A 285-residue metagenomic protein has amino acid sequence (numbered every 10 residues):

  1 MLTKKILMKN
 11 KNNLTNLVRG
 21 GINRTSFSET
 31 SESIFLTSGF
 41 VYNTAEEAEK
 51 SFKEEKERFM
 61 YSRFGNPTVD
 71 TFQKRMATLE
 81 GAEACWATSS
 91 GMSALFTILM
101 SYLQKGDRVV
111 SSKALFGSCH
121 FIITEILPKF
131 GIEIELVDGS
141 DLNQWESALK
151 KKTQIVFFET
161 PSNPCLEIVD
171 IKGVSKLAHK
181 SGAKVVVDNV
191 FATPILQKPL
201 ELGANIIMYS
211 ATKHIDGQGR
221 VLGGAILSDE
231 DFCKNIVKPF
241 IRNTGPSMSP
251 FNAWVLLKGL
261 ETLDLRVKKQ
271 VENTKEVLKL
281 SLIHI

Functional and structural regions predicted by a protein language model:
L2, I6-N66, K74: N-terminal "arm"/small-domain region of PLP-dependent enzymes with the aminotransferase-like
T44-F96, S118-E125: Conserved N-terminal alpha-helix of the aminotransferase class I/II PLP-enzyme fold
S101-C119, V137-D138: Conserved PLP-anchoring active-site segment centered on the Schiff-base-forming lysine
F121-P161, C165-D170: PLP-dependent aminotransferase-class I/II
P161-K184, F191-K198: Active-site core of PLP-dependent enzymes with the aminotransferase class I/II
A204-K238, R242-V255, G259-L263: Active-site PLP attachment segment
K258-K279: Structural signature of PLP-dependent enzymes
I283-I285: Conserved small/polar residues in nucleotide/adenosyl-binding loops
